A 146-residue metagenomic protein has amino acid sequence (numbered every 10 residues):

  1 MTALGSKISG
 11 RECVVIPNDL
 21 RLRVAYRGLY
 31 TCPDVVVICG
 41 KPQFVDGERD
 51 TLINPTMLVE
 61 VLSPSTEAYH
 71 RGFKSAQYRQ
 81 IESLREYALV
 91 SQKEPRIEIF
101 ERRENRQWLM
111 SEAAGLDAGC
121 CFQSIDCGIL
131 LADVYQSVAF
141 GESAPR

Functional and structural regions predicted by a protein language model:
M1-R146: Gly/Pro/Ser/Thr-rich low-complexity, intrinsically disordered segments predominantly at protein N-termini
